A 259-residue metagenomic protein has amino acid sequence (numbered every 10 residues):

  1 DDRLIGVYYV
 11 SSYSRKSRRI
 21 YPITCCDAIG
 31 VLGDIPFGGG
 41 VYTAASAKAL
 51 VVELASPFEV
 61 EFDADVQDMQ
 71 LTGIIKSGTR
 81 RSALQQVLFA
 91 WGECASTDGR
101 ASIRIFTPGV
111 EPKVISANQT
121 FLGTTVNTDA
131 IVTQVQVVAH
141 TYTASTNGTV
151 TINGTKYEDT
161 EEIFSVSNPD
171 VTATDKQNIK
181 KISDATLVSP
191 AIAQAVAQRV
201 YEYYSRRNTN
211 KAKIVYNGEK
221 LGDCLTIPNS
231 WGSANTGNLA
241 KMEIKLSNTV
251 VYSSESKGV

Functional and structural regions predicted by a protein language model:
D1-E61, S256-K257: Surface-exposed cap/loop segments at beta↔alpha junctions
D2, R100-A101, G232: Detector for glycine-centered tight turns/loop "hinges" at secondary-structure junctions
S12-Y21, T97-R100, Y204-R206, E243-T249: Short, ordered beta-strand-loop transition motifs
S17-L32, A64-A144: Short beta-strand-centered interaction patches in the first periplasmic/extracellular domains of large envelope
G33-Y42, A117-F121, D223-I227: Extended Gly/Ser/Thr-rich low-complexity repeat segments, especially those forming or decorating extracellular
K48-V52, R81-L84, A197: Extracytoplasmic/secreted envelope proteins and their assembly/folding machinery, especially bacterial periplasmic
A90-E93, L122-V259: An acidic/polar, Gly/Ser/Thr-rich interaction patch typically located in mid-to-C-terminal regions of proteins
